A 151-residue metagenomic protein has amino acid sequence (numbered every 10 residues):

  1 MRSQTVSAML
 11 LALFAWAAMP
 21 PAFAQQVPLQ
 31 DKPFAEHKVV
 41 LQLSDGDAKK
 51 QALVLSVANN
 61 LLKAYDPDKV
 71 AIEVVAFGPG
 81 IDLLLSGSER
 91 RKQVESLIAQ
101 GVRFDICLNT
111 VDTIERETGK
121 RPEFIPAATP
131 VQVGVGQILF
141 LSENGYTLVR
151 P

Functional and structural regions predicted by a protein language model:
M1-M9: Bacterial N-terminal signal peptides that target proteins for export
A8-P21: Bacterial N-terminal signal peptides
F23-P151: Secreted/extracellular ectodomain signature
